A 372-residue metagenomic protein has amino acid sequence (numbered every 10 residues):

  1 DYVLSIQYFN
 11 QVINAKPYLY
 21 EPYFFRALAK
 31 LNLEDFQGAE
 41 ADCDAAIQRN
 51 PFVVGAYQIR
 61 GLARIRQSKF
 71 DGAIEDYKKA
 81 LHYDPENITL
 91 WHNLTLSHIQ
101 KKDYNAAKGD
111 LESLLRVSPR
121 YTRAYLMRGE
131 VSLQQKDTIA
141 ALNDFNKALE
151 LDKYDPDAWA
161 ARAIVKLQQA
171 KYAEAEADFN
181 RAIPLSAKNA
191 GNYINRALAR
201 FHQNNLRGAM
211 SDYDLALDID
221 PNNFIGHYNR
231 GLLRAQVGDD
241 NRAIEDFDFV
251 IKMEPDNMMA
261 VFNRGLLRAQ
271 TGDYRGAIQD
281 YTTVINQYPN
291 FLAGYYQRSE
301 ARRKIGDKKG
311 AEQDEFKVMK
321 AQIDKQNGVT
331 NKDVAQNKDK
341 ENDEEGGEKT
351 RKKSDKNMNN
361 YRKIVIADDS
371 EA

Functional and structural regions predicted by a protein language model:
Y20-E21, V54-Q58, I88-T89, T122-R123 (+6 more regions): Helix-start (N-cap) detector for alpha-helical repeat units in TPR-like alpha-solenoids, especially tetratricopeptide
N32, R66, Q100-K101, Q134-Q135 (+7 more regions): Register position in tetratricopeptide repeats
M258-M259, N263-Q270, R275-Q279, T283-A372: Eukaryotic alpha-helical solenoid repeat scaffolds
